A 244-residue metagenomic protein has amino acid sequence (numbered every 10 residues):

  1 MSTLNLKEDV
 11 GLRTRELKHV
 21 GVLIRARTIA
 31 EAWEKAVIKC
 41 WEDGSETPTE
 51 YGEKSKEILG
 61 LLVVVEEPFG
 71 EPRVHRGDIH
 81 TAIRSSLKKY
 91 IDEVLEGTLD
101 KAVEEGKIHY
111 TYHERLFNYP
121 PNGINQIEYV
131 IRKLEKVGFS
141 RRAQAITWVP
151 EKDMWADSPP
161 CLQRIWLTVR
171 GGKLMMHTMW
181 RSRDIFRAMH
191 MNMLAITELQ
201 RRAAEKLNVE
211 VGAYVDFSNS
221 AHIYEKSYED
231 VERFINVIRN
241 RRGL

Functional and structural regions predicted by a protein language model:
S2-L244: Terminal, non-catalytic protein-protein interaction segments that mediate quaternary/complex assembly
